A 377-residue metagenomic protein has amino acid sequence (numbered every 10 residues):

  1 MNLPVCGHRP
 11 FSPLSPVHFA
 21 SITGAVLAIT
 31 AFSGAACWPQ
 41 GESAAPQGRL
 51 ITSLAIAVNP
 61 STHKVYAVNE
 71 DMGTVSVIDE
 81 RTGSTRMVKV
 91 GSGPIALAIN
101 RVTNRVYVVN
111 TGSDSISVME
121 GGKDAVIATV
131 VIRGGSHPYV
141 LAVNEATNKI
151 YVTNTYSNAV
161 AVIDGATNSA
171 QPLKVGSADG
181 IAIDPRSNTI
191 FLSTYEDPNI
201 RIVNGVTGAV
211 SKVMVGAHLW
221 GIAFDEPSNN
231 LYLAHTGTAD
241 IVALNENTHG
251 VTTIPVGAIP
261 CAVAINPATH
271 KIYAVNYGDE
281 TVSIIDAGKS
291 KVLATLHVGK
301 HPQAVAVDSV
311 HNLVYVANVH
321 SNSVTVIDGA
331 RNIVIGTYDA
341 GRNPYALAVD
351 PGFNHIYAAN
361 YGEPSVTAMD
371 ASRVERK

Functional and structural regions predicted by a protein language model:
M1-P16: N-terminal secretory signal peptides that target proteins for export/translocation
P13-L14, T23, D240, T325: Intrinsically disordered, low-complexity segments enriched in polar/charged small residues
A20-S33: Bacterial N-terminal signal peptides
T30-K377: Predominantly soluble domains enriched in secretory-pathway, periplasmic, or organellar proteins
